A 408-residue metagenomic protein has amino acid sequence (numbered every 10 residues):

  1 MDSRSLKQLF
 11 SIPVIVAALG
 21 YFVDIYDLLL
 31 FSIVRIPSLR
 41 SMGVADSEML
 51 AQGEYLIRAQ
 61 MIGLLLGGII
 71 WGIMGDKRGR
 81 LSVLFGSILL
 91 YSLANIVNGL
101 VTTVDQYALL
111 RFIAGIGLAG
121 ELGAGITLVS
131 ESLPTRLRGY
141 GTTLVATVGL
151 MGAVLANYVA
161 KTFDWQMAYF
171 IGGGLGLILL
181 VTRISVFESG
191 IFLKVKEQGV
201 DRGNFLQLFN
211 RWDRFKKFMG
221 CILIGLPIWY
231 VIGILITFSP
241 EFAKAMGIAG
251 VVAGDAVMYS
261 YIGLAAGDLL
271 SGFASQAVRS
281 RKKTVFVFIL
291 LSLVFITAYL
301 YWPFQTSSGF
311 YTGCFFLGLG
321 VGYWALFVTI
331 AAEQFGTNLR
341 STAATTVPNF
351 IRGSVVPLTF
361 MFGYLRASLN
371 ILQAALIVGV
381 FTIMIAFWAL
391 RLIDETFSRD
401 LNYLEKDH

Functional and structural regions predicted by a protein language model:
S32, R214-A265, V355, T359: Extracytoplasmic gate region of multi-pass secondary transporters
V34-L66: Extracellular/periplasmic helix-loop-helix junction of adjacent transmembrane segments in MFS-like secondary
L66-T102: Conserved MFS/SLC helix-loop-helix module at the cytosolic interface between two early adjacent transmembrane helices
G68-G79, D268-S280: Helix-to-loop junctions at the C-terminal end of transmembrane segments in multipass secondary transporters
K77-S87, R136, A277-I289: Cytoplasmic membrane-interface "Motif A"-like loop-to-helix N-cap segments of 12-TM Major Facilitator Superfamily
G79, L100-Q106, P134, R279 (+1 more regions): Helix-breaking motifs and short loop linkers at transmembrane-helix boundaries and internal kinks in secondary membrane
L89-T102, L290-F304: C-terminal ends and interior cores of transmembrane alpha-helices in multi-pass membrane transporters/permeases
V145-I184: Helix-loop-helix hairpin linking two adjacent transmembrane segments in secondary transporters
